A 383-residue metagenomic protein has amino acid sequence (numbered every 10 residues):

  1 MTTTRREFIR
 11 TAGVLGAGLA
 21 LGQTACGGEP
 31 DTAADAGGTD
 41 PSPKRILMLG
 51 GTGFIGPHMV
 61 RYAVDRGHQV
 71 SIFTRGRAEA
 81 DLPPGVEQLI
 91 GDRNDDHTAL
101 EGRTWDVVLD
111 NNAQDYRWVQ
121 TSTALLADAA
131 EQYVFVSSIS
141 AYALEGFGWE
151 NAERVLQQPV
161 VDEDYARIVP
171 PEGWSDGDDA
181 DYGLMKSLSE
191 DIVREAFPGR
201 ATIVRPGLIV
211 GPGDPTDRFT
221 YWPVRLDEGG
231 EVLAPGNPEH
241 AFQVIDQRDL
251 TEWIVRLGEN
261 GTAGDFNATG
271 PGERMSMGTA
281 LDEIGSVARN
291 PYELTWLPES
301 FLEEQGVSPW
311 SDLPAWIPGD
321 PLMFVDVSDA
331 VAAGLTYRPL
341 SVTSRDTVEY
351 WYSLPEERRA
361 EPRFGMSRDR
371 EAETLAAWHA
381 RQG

Functional and structural regions predicted by a protein language model:
M1-G16: N-terminal secretory signal peptides and thylakoid transit peptides that target proteins across membranes
L49-R66: N-terminal Rossmann NAD(P)H-binding glycine-rich loop of SDR-like oxidoreductase domains
T52, E79-E131, F135, A141-L144: NAD(P)H-binding glycine-rich loop region in Rossmannoid oxidoreductase-like domains and their noncatalytic homologs
I139-D181, E195: Active-site "gating" loop of Rossmann-like NAD(P)-dependent oxidoreductase/epimerase domains
S187-G213: Conserved beta-loop-beta element that borders a ligand/cofactor-binding pocket
L188, D217-W222, P235-G258, G264-N267 (+1 more regions): Substrate-positioning beta->alpha
W253-P321, V325-S328, D346-V348, P355-Q382: Mid/C-terminal beta-alpha module of Rossmann-like enzyme folds, strongest in SDR-family dehydrogenases/epimerases
